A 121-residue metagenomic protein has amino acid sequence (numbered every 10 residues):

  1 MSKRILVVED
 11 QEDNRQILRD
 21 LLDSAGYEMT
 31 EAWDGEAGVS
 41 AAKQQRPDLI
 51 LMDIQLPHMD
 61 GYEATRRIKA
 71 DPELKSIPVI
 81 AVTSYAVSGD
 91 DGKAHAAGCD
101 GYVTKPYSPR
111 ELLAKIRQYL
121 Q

Functional and structural regions predicted by a protein language model:
E9: Conserved acidic carboxylate
Q16-S24: Charged docking surfaces used in two-component/phosphorelay signaling
G26-W33, A41: Short hydrophobic/Thr-rich beta-strand motif most characteristic of the beta2 strand and flanking loop of CheY-like
Q45-L51, L56: Active-site beta3 strand of CheY-like receiver
P57, K75, V87, K105-P106: The feature encodes the CheY-like receiver
Y107-I116: C-terminal output helix
